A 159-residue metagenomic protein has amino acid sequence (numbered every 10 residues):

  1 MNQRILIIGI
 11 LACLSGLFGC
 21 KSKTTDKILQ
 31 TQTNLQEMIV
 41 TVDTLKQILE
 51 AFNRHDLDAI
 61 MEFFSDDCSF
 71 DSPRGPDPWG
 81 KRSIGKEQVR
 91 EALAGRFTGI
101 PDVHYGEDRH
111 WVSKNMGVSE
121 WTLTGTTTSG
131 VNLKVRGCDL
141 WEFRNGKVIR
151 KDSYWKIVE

Functional and structural regions predicted by a protein language model:
M1-I7: Bacterial N-terminal signal peptides that target proteins for export
I8-G16: Bacterial N-terminal signal peptides
C20-D66: Short, low-complexity N-terminal intrinsically disordered segments enriched in polar/charged residues
D26, K134-E159: Short beta-strand edge/turn micro-motifs at domain boundaries
I48, I60-M61, C68, G85 (+4 more regions): Hydrophobic pocket/interface hotspot
M61-R109: A solvent-exposed, acidic/Ser-Thr-rich amphipathic alpha-helical stretch
G99, T124-K134: Short, cysteine-centered beta-strand-loop-beta hairpins and adjacent loop/turn segments enriched in charged/polar
G106-H110, T122-L123, R136-W141: Hydrophobic/aromatic beta-strand elements that line small-molecule binding cavities or substrate pockets in beta-rich
